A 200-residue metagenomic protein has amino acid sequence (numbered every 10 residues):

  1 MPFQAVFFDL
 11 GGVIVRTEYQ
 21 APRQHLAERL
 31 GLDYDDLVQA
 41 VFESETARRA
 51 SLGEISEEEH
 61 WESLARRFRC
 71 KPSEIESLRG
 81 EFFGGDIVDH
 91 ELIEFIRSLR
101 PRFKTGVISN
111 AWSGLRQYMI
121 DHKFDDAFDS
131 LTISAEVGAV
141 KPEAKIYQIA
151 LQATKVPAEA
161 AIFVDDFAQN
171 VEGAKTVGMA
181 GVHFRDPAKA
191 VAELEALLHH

Functional and structural regions predicted by a protein language model:
M1-Q4, F8, W112-H200: Asp-based, Mg2+/Mn2+-dependent phosphohydrolase catalytic module
P2-H90: N-terminal helical cap/lid subdomain that shapes the substrate entry/recognition surface in HAD-like hydrolases
D9-G12, G53, L99, V107 (+2 more regions): Generic structural signal for small/hydrophobic residues in well-ordered secondary structure, especially within
G11, R16, G106-N110, D165: Short beta-strand segments
S44, P101-R102, A127: Structured helix-beta-strand junction loops
R66, E94-R97, Q152, E172: Surface-exposed alpha-helical segments enriched in charged/polar residues
S73-T105, S113, A144, P187: Short, acidic loop-to-helix structural element flanking the phosphoryl-transfer center in phosphate-processing enzymes
